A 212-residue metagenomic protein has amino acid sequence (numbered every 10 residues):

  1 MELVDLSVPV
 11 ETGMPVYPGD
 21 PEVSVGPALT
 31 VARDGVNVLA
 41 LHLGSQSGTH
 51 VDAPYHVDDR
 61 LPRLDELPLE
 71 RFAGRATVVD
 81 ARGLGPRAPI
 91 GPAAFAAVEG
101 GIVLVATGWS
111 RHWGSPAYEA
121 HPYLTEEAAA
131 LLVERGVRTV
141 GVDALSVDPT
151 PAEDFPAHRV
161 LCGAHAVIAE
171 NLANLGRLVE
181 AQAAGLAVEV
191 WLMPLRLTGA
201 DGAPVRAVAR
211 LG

Functional and structural regions predicted by a protein language model:
M1-G212: Active-/binding-site microenvironments in catalytic and ligand-binding cores
